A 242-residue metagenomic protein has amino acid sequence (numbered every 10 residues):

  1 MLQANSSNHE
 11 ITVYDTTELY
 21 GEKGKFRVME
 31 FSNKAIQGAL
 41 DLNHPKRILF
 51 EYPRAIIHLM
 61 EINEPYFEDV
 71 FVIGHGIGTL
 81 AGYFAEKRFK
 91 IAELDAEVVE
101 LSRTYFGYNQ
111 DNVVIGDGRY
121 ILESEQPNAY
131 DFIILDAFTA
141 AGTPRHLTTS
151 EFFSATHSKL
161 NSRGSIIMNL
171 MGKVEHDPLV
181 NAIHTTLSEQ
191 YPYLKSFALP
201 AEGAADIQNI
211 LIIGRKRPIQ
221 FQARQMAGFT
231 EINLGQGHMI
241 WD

Functional and structural regions predicted by a protein language model:
M1-V28, I36-K46, F50-R54, H58-P65 (+1 more regions): SAM/dcSAM-binding transferase cores
Q3-N8, H44-S165, E175-H184, A205-I207: The AdoMet/dcAdoMet-binding core of the Class I SAM-like
Y14, N112-V114, K195-F197: General small-molecule cofactor/ligand-binding pocket signal
T17, D117, A198-P200: Short, well-ordered turn and helix-capping elements at secondary-structure junctions
F138, N169-K173, L199: Short strand-turn motif at the edge of the Rossmann-like AdoMet-binding core
Y191-E202: Conserved S-adenosyl-L-methionine
